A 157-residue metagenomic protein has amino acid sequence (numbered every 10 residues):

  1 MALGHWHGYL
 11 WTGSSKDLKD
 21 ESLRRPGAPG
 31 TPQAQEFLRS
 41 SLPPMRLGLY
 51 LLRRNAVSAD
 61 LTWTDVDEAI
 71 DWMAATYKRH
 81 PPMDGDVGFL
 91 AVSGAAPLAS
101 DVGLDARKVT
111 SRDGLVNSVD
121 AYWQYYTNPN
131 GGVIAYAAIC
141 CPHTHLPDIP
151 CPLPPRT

Functional and structural regions predicted by a protein language model:
M1-V57: Short aromatic-glycine-(Arg/Gly/Cys) micro-motifs in beta-strand/loop hairpins
G4, A56, D65, L115-V116: Intrinsically disordered, low-complexity regions enriched in Ser/Pro/Gly/Gln/His and often acidic
E36-L49, V66-M73, Y77, D84 (+1 more regions): Generic hydrophobic secondary-structure signal
L52-E68: A short, exposed loop/beta-hairpin motif centered on an aromatic-Gly-Thr core
D71, K78-T157: Short, mixed-charge low-complexity intrinsically disordered segments
